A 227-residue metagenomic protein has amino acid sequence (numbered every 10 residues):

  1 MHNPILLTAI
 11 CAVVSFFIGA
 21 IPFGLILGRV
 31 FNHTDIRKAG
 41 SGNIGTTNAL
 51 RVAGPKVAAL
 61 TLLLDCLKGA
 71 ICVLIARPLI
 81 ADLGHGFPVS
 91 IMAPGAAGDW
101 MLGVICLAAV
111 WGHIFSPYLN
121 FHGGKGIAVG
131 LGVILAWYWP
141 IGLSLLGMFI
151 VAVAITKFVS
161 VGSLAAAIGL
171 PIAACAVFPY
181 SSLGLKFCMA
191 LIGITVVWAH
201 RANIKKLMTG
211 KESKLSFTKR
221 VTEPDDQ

Functional and structural regions predicted by a protein language model:
M1-I10, L74-V104, L135-I141, A176-C188: Helix-coil boundary and interhelical linker segments in multi-pass alpha-helical membrane proteins
H2, I18, F23-V73, I114-I127 (+2 more regions): Interhelical loop and helix-boundary elements at the membrane-water interface of polytopic inner-membrane proteins
A12, F16, T61-D65, G69 (+7 more regions): Alpha-helical transmembrane segments of multi-pass membrane proteins, especially transporters and channels
S15-I18, R77, A108-H113, F149-V153 (+2 more regions): Alpha-helical transmembrane segments of multi-pass membrane proteins
L50-P55, A76-L79, A108, K125-T156 (+1 more regions): Interfacial segments of multi-pass membrane proteins
H122, L146-I150, S182-M189, K206-S213: A cytosolic-side transmembrane-helix exit/cap motif
G130, V177-F178, L185-K186, A190-W198 (+2 more regions): Long C-terminal subdomains/extensions of small-metabolite kinases
L143, V159-A166, Y180-I192: Loop-to-transmembrane alpha-helix initiation sites
